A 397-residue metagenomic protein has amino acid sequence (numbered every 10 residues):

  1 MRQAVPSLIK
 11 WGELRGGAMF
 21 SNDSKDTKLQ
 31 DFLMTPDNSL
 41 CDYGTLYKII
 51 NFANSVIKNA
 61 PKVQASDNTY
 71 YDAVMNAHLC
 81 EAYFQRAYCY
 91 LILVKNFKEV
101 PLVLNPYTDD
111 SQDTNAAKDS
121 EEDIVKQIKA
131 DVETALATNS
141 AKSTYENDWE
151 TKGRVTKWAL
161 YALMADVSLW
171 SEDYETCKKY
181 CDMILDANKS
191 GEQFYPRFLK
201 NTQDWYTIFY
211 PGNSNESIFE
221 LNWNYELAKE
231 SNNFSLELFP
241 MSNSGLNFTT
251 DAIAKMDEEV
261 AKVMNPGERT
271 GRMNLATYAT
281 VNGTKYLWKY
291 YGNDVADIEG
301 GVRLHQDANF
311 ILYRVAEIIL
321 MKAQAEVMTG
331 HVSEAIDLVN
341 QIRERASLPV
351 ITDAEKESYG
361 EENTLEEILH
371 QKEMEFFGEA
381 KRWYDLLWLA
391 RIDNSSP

Functional and structural regions predicted by a protein language model:
M1-A4, F20-T45, D182-G330, L387-P397: Elongated scaffold/linker segments in the mid-to-C-terminal portions of large proteins
R2-N22, V103-N105, A141-L163, L169-L236 (+3 more regions): Short, surface-exposed recognition loops and adjoining beta-strand edges that mediate ligand/DNA contacts, enriched
D23-F97, D119-D123, E133-Y145, D297-F310 (+2 more regions): Conserved, well-structured interaction surfaces
A60, V132, N139, A187-G191 (+1 more regions): Alpha-helical junction/boundary sensor with strong preference for TPR arrays
